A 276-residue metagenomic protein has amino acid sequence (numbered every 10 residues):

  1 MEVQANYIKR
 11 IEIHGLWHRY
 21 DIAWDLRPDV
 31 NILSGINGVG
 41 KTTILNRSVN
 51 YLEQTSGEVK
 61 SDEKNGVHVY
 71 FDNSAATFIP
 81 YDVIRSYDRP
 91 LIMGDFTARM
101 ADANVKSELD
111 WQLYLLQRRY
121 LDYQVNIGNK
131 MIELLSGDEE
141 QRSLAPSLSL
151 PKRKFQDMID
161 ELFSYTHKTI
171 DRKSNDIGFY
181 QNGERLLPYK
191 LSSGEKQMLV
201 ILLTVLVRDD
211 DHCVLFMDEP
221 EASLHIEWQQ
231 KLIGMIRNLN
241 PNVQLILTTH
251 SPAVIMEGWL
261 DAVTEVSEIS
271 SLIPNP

Functional and structural regions predicted by a protein language model:
M1-T55, R172-P276: Switch/communication elements of ASCE P-loop NTPase nucleotide-binding domains
E2-A5, K9-H14, A23-D25, N46-S193: Phosphate-coordinating catalytic segments in nucleotide- and nucleic-acid-processing enzymes
